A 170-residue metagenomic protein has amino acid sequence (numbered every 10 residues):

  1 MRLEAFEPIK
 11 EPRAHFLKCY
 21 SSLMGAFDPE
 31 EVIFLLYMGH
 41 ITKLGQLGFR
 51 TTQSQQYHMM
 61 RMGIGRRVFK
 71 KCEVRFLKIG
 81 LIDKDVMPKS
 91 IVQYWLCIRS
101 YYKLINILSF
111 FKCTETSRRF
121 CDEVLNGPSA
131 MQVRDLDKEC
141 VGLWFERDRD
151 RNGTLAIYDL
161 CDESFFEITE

Functional and structural regions predicted by a protein language model:
M1-A5, V74, K78, I98-E170: Charged low-complexity intrinsically disordered patches
M1-M60, I91, K112, S117 (+4 more regions): Short recognition helix of helix-turn-helix/winged-helix DNA-binding domains
G48-R50, V86-P88, C97-I98, L104: Short alpha-helix boundary/capping motifs
M60-R61, K78: Residues at alpha-helix termini
I64-R75: Short amphipathic alpha-helical interaction segments
R66, S90-R99: Phosphate-/nucleic-acid-contacting segments
K71, P88-K89: Proline- and acidic/polar-enriched loop/turn elements at helix boundaries
L77-P88: A short, conserved structural fragment
